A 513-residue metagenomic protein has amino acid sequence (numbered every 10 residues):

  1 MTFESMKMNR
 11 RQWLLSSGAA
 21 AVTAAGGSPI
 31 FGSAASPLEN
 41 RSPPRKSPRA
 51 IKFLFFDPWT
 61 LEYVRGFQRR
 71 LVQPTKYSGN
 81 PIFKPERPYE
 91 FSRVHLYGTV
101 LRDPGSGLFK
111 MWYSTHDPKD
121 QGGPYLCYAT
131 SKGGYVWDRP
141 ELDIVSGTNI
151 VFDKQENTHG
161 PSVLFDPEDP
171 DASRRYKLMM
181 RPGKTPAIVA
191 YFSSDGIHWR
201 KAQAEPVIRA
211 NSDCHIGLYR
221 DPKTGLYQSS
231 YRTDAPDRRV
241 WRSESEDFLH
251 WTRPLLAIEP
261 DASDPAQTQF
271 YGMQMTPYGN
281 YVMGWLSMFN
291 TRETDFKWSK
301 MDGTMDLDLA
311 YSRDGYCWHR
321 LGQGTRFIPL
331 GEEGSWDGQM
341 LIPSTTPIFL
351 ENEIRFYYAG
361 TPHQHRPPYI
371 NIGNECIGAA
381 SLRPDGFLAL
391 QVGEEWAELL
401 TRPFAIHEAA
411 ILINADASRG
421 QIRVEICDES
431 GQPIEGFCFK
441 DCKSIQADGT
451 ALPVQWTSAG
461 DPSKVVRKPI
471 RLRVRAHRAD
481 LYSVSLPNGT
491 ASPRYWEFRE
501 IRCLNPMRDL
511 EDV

Functional and structural regions predicted by a protein language model:
M1-T2: N-terminal secretory signal peptides that target proteins for export/translocation
S5, N9, S16-S17, A21-A25 (+2 more regions): Carbohydrate-active catalytic/glycan-binding domains of CAZyme proteins, especially the secreted or lumenal ectodomains
